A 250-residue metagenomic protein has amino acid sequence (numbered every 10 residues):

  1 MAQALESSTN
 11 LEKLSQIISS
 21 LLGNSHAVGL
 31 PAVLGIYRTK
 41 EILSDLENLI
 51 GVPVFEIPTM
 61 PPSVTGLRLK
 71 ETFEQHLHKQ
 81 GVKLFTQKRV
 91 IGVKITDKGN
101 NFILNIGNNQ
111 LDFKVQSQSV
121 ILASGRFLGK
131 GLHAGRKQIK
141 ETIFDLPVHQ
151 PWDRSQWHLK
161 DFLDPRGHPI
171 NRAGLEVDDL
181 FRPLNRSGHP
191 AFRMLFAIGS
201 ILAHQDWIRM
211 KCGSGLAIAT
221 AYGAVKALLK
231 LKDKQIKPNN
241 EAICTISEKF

Functional and structural regions predicted by a protein language model:
M1-F250: Residues forming the flavin
